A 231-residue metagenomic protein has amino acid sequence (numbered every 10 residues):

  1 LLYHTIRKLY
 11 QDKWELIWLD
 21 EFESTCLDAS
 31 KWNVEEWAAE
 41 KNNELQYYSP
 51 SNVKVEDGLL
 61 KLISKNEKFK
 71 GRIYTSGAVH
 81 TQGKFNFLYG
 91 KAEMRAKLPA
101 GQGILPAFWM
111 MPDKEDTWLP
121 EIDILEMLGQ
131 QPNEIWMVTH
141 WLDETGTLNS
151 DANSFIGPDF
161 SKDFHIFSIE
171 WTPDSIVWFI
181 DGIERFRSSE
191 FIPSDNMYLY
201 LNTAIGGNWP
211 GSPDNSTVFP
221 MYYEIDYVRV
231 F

Functional and structural regions predicted by a protein language model:
L1-F231: GH16 jelly-roll
